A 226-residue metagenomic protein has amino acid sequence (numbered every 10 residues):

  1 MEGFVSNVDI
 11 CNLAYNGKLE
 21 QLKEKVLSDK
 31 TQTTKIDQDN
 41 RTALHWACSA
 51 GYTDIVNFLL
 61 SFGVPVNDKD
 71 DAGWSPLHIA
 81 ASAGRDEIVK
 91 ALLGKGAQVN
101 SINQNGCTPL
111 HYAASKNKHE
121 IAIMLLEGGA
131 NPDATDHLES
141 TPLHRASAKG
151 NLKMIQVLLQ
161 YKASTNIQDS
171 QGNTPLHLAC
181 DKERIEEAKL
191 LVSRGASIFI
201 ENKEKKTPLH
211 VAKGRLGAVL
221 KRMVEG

Functional and structural regions predicted by a protein language model:
M1-N12, G128, Q160-Y161, L190-G226: Ankyrin-repeat-protein effector appendages
Q21, D54-I55, E87-I88, E120-I121 (+3 more regions): Conserved ankyrin/ankyrin-like repeat signature
Q32-T33, V66, V99, P132 (+2 more regions): Ankyrin-repeat inter-repeat connecting loop/turn
